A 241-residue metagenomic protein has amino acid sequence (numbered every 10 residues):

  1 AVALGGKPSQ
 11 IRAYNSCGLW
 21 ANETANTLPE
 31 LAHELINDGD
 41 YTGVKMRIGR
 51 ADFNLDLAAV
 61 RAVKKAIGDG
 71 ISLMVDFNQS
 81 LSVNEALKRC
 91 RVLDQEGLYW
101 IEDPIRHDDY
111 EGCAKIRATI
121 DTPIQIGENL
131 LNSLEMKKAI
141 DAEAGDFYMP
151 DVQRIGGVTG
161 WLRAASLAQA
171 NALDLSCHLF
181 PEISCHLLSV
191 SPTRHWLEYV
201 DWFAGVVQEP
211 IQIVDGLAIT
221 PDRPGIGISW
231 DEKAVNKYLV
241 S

Functional and structural regions predicted by a protein language model:
A1-L73, N78-S80, N84-L87, R91-Q95 (+1 more regions): N-terminal capping/lid subdomain adjacent to the active-site entrance of alpha/beta enzymes
G5, Q153, S189-P192, L239: A generic structural signal for secondary-structure junctions that act as hinges or helix/strand caps at the edges
N15, M149, E198-Y199: Structural signal for conserved beta-strand scaffold positions within catalytic alpha/beta enzyme cores
C17, E128, L179, V200 (+1 more regions): Residues at the C-termini of beta-strands that transition into short coil/loop
M46-H178: Catalytic core of soluble alpha/beta enzymes
F180-D215: Active-site pocket-lining/capping segments in soluble small-molecule metabolic enzymes
